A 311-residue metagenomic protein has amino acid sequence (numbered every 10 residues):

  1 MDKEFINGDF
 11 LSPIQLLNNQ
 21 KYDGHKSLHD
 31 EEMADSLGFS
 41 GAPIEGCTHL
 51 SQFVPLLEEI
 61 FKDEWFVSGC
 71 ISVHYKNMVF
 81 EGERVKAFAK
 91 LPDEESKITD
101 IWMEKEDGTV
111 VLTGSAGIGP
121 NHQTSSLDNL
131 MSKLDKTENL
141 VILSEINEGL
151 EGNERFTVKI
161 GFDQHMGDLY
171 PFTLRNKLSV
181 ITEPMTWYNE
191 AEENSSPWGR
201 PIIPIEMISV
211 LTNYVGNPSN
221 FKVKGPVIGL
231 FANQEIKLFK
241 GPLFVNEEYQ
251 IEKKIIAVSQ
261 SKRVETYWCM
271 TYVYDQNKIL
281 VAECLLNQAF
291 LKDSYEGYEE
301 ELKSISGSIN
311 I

Functional and structural regions predicted by a protein language model:
M1-N18, F80-E81, K86-E151, K240-I311: HotDog/MaoC-like acyl-thioester-processing domains
M1-V67, N121-N233, Y295-I311: Hot-dog-fold acyl-thioester-processing enzymes
T48-I98, E206-I255, A282-L285, A289: Hydrophobic beta-strand-centered segment that forms part of the acyl-chain substrate-binding groove
